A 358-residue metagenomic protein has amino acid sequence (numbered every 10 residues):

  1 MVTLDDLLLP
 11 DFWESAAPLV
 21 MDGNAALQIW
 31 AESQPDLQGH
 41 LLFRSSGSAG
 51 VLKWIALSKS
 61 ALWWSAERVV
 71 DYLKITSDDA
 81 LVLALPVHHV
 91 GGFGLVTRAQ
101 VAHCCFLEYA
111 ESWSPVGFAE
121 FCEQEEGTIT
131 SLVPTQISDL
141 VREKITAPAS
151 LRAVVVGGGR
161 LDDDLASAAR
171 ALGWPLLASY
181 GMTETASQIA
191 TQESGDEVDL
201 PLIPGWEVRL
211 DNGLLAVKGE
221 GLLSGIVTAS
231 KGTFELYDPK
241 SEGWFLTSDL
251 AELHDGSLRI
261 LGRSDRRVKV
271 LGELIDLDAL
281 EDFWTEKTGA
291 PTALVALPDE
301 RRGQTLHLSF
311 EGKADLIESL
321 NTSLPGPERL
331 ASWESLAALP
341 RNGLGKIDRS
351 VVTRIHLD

Functional and structural regions predicted by a protein language model:
M1-N24, S65-V82, S114-G127: Conserved ATP-dependent adenylate/AMP-binding module captured primarily in the ANL superfamily
A26-R44, S77-A80: Conserved pre-ATP/AMP-binding loop-to-beta segment of ANL
H40-E67, K74: Conserved AMP-binding A3 loop
A56-E67, A80-D139, L177: AMP-binding/adenylate-forming
R142-D196: Gly/Ser/Thr-rich phosphate-binding loop
L202, D211-G243, E273-I275: Conserved ATP/PPi-binding loop(s) of AMP-dependent carboxylate-activating enzymes
G219, G243, S248-E328: AMP-binding/adenylate-forming catalytic core of the ANL superfamily
V268, L297, H307-S309, T322-D358: Conserved C-terminal "lid"/linker of ANL adenylate-forming enzymes
